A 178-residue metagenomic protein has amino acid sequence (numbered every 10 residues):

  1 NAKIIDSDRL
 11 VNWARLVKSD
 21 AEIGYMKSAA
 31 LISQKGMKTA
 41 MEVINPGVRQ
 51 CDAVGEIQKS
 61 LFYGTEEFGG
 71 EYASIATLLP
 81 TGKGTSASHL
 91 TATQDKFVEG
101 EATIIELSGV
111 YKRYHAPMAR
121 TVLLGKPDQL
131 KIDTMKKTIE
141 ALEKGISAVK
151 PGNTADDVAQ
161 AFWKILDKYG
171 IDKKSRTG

Functional and structural regions predicted by a protein language model:
N1-G178: Active-site neighborhoods and metal-handling regions in enzymes and metal-associated proteins
